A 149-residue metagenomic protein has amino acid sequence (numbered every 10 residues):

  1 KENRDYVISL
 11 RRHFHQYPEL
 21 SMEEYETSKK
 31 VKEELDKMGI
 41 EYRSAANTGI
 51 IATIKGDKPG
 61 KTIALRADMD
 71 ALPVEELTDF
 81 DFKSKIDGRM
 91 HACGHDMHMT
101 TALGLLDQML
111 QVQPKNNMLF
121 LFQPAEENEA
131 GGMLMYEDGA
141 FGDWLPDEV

Functional and structural regions predicted by a protein language model:
K1-H91, T100-N116: Acidic/His- and Gly-rich active-site-bordering loop/insert found across diverse amide/peptide-bond hydrolases
C93-H95: Membrane-interface loop-to-helix entry segments
M97-V149: Acidic/histidine-rich catalytic neighborhood of metal-dependent amide-processing enzymes
